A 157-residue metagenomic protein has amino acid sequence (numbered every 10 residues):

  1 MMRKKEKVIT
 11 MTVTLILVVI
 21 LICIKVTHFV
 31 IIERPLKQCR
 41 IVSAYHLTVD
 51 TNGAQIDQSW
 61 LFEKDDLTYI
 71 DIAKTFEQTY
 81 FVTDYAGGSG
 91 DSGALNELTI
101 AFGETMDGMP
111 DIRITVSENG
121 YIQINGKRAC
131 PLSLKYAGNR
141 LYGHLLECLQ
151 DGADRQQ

Functional and structural regions predicted by a protein language model:
M2-Q157: Function-determining sites in protein domains
